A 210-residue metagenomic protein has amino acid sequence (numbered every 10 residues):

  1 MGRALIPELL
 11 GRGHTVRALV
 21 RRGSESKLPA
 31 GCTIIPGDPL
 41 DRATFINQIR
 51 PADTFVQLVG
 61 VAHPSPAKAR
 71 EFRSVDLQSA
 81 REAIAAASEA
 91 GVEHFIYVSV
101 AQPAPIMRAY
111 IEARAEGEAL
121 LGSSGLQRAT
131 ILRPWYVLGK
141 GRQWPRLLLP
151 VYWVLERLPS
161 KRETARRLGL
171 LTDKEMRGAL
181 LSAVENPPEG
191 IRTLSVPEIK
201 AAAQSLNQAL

Functional and structural regions predicted by a protein language model:
M1: Hydrophobic/small residue at the entry helix of a nucleotide-binding pocket
A4-T15, L19, A90, A104-L210: Oxidoreductase cofactor-interface core, primarily capturing Rossmann-like NAD(P)-dependent enzymes
P7-E8, V61-K68, V92-V100: N-terminal Rossmann-like NAD(P)+-binding domain of SDR-like oxidoreductases, especially those catalyzing
R21, P39, G60, V100 (+1 more regions): Active-site loop/turn elements of alpha/beta-hydrolase fold enzymes, especially the short glycine-/histidine-rich
S24-L28, C32-E82, A86-E89: NAD(P)H-binding glycine-rich loop region in Rossmannoid oxidoreductase-like domains and their noncatalytic homologs
E71-L120: Hydrophobic, well-structured mid-protein blocks that either form specific transmembrane helices
